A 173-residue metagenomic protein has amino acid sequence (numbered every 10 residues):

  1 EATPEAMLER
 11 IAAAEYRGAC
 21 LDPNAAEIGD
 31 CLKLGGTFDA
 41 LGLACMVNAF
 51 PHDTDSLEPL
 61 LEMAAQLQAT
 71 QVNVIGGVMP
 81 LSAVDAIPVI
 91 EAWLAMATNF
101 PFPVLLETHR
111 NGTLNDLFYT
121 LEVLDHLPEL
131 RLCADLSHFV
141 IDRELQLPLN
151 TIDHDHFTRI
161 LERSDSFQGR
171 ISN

Functional and structural regions predicted by a protein language model:
E1, A19-L21, L43-A49, T70-V74 (+3 more regions): Hydrophobic faces of well-ordered beta-strands that scaffold small-molecule active sites in alpha/beta enzyme cores
E1, V78-M79, F139, N173: A short, flexible beta-alpha/helix-coil linker loop
E1-A65, A69: N-terminal pre-domain/capping segments
P4, C31, S56-L57, A83-A86 (+4 more regions): Aromatic/hydrophobic pocket-lining residues that form the small-molecule binding cavity in soluble enzyme cores
R10-I11, F38, A64, W93 (+3 more regions): Generic structural signal for hydrophobic
A25-I28, H52-T54, M79-A83, N111-L114 (+1 more regions): Short, small-residue-enriched loops and turns at beta-alpha junctions that line or gate enzyme active sites
A65-D85, T98: Active-site gating/metal-coordination segments in enzymes
N99-N173: Acidic/histidine-rich catalytic cores of soluble enzymes
